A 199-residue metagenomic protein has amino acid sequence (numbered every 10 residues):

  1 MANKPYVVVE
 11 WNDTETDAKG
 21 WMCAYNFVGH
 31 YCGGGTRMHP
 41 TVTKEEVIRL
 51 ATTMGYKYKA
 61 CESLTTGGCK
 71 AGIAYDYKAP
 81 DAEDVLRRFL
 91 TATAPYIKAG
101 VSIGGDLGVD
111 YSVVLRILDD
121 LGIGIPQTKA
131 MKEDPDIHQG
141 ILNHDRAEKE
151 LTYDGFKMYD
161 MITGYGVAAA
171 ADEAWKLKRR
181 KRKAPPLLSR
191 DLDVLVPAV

Functional and structural regions predicted by a protein language model:
M1-N3, T16-D17, A51-M54, D81: A short linear-motif detector with a strong N-terminal bias
M1-W11: Short, Gly/Pro- and small/polar-rich lid/capping loops
P5-V7, T16-F27, G33, K59-L64 (+1 more regions): N-terminal low-complexity, Ser/Thr- and acidic-residue-enriched intrinsically disordered segments
E15, C23-K57: N-terminal cap/recognition module
H39, K57-S189: Glycine/serine-rich phosphate-binding loop and adjoining beta1-alpha1 elements at the start of nucleotide-handling
V194-V196: Hydrophobic Val/Ile/Leu positions in short beta-strands of Rossmann-like dinucleotide-binding domains
V199: Glycine-rich, aromatic-lined ligand/substrate-binding cores of catalytic and carbohydrate-binding domains
